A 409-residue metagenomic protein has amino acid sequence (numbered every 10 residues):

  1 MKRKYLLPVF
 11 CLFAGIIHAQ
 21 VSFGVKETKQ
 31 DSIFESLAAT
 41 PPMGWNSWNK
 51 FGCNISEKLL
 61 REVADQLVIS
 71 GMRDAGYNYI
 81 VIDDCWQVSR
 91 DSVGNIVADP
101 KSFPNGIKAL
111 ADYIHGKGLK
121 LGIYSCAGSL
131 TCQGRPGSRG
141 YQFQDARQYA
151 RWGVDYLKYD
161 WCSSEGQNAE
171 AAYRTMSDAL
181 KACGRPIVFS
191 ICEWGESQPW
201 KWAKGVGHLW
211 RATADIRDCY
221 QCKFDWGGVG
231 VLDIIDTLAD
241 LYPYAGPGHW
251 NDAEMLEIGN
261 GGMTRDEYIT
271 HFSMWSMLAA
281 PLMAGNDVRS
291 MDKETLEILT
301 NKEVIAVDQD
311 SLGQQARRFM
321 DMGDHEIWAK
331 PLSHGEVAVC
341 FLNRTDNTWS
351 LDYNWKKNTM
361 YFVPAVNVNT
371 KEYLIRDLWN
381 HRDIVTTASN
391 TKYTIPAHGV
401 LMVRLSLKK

Functional and structural regions predicted by a protein language model:
M1-S22: Bacterial Sec-dependent N-terminal signal peptides
P41-S47, G76-D83, K120-S125, D155-D160 (+7 more regions): Structural recognition of the beta-strand scaffold that forms the well-ordered cores of secreted hydrolase catalytic
V63, L67-G166: Aromatic-lined carbohydrate-binding/catalytic grooves of carbohydrate-active enzymes
L119-R135, K181-Q198: Aromatic-lined carbohydrate-recognition surfaces of secreted/lumenal glycan-active proteins
Q144, V188-D287, D308: Glycan-recognition surfaces
T270-M320: Catalytic cores of secreted or luminal carbohydrate-active enzymes
W275-L278, M283-G285, D321-P364: Carbohydrate-binding surface patches
T386-K409: C-terminal beta-strand-rich structural cap/linker in extracellular carbohydrate-active enzymes
